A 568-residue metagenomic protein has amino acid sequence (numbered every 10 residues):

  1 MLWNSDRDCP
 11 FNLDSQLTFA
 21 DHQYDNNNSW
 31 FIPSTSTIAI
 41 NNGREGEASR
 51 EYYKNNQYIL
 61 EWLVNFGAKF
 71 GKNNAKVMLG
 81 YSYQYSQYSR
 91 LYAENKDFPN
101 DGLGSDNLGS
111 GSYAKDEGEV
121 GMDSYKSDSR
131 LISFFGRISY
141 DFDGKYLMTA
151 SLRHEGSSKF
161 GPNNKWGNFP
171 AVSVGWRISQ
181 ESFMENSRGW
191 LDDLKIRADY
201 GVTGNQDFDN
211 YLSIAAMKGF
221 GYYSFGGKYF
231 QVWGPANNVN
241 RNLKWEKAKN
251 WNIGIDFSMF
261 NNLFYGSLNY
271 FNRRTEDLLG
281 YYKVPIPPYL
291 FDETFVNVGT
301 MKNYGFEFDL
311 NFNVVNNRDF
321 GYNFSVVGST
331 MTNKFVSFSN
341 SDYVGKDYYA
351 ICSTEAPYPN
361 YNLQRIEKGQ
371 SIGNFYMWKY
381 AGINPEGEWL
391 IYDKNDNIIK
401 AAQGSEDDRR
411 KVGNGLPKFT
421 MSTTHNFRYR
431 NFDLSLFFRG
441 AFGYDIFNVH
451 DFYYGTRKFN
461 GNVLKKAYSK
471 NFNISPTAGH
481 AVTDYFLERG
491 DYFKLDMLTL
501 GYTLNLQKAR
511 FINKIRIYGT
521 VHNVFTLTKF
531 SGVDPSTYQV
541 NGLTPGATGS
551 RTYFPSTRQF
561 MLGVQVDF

Functional and structural regions predicted by a protein language model:
M1-T18, H22-N28, I40-N362, L487-F568: Extracellular/periplasmic, surface-exposed regions of secreted and cell-surface proteins
T37: Cofactor-/ligand-binding subdomain signature composed of acidic, glycine-rich, tryptophan-containing flexible loops
R44-G46, A236, E406, P417-K418 (+1 more regions): Flexible glycine/proline-enriched surface loops and loop-helix/loop-strand junctions
G80, R137-S139, V327, E367-N397 (+4 more regions): Exposed, low-structure sequence patches enriched in small/polar residues
L147-G156, L390, D396-L416, T477: Catalytic-site beta-strand/loop segments enriched in glycine and acidic/polar residues
S157, N397, R439-V524: Extracytoplasmic gating/loop element in the C-terminal half of outer-membrane beta-barrel translocons and assembly
K334-V336, G387-E388, G443-F447: Short acidic/glycine-rich loop or secondary-structure boundary segments that cap or lie
N414-I446: Glycine-rich, aromatic-lined ligand/substrate-binding cores of catalytic and carbohydrate-binding domains
